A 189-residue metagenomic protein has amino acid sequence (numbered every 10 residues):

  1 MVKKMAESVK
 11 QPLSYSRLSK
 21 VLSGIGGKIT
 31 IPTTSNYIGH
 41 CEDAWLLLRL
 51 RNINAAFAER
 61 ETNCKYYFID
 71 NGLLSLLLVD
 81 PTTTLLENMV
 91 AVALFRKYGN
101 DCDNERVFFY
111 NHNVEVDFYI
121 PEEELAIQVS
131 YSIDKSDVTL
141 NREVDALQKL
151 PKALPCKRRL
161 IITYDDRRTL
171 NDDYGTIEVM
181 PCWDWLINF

Functional and structural regions predicted by a protein language model:
M1-E124, Y131: Accessory nucleic acid-recognition modules appended to NTPase machines
L94-Y98, K149-L154: Metal-dependent nuclease catalytic cores in nucleic-acid-processing enzymes, especially RNase H-like/related
F109-Y110, K157-T163: Short, hydrophobic beta-strand segments that form beta-sheet elements in well-ordered domains
V116-D117, S136-D137, R168-D172: Short active-site-adjacent structural elements
E124-I127, R158: Structural motif
Q128-I133, R142-E143: Terminal-proximal interaction/regulatory segments of ATP-powered molecular machines
T139-A153: Short, charged, amphipathic alpha-helix that recurs within catalytic cores of restriction-modification and other
Y164-F189: Domain-level recognition of nuclease-like catalytic cores that cleave nucleotide substrates
